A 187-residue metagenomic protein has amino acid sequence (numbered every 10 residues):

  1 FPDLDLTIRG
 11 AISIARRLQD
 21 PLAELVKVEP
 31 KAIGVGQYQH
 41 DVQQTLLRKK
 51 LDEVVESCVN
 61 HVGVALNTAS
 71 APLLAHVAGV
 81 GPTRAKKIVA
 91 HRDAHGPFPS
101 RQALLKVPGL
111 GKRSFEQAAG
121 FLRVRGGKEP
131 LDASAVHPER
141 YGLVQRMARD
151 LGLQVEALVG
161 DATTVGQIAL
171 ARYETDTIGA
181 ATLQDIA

Functional and structural regions predicted by a protein language model:
F1-D52: Phosphate- and other anionic-substrate recognition elements at nucleic-acid/protein interfaces
P21, K50, V54, C58 (+2 more regions): Residues that form generic nucleotide/phosphate-binding pockets
A23, Q37, D41, V54-E56 (+4 more regions): Homeobox/homeodomain signature
V42-L46, S57, F115-Q117: Short hydrophobic/aromatic-rich motifs at helix boundaries and adjacent loops
L47, L51-A69: Generic long, charged, amphipathic alpha-helical segments
H61-A187: Accessory alpha-helical DNA-binding modules that contact the DNA backbone or grooves
